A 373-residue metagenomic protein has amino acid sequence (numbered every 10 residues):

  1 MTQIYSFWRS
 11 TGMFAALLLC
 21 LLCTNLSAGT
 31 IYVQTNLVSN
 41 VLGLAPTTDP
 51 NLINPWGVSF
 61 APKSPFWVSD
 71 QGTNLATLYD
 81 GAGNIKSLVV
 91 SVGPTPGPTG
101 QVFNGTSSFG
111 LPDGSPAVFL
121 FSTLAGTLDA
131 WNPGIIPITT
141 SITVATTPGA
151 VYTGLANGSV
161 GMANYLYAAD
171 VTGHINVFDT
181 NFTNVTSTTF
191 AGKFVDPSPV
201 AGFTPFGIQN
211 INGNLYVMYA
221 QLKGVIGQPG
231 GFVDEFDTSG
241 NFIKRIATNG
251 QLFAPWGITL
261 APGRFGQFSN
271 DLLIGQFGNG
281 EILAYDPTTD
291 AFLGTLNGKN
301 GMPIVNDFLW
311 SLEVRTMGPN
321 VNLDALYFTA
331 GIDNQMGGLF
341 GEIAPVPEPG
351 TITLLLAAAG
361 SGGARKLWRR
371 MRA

Functional and structural regions predicted by a protein language model:
T2-F14, L367: Bacterial N-terminal signal peptides that target proteins for export
G12-C23: Bacterial N-terminal signal peptides
T24-A28: Sec/Tat signal peptide C-region and signal peptidase I cleavage site
G29-P345: Sequence/structural signature of beta-propeller domains
E348-K366: A short, hydrophobic C-terminal helix/tail in secreted or cell-surface proteins
R370-A373: Short, charged juxtamembrane terminal tails flanking transmembrane helices
